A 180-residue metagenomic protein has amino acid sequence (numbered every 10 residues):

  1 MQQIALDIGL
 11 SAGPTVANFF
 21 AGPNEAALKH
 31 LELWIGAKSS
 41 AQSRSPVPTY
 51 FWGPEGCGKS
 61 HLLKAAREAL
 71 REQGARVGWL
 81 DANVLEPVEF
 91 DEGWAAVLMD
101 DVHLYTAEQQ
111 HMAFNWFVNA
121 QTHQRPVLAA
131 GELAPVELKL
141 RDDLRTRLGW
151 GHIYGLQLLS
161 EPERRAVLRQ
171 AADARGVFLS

Functional and structural regions predicted by a protein language model:
L6-K29: Dynamic helix-loop-helix/coil hinge segments at AAA+ ATPase domain boundaries and subdomain interfaces
E25-Q42: Pre-Walker A adenine-sensing motif
Q42-L63: Walker A/P-loop nucleotide-binding motif
E68-L80: Post-Walker A helix-loop "phosphate-sensing" segment adjacent to the P-loop in P-loop NTPases
E89-G131: Conserved nucleotide-sensing/catalytic segment adjacent to the nucleotide-binding pocket in NTP-handling enzymes
P135-G149: Short regulatory helix/loop adjacent to the ATP-binding pocket of P-loop NTPases
G151, A166-F178: Conserved AAA+ ATPase "sensor/coupling" helix adjacent to the nucleotide-binding pocket
G151-E163: Conserved AAA+ ATPase "SRH/arginine-finger" region at the nucleotide-binding site
